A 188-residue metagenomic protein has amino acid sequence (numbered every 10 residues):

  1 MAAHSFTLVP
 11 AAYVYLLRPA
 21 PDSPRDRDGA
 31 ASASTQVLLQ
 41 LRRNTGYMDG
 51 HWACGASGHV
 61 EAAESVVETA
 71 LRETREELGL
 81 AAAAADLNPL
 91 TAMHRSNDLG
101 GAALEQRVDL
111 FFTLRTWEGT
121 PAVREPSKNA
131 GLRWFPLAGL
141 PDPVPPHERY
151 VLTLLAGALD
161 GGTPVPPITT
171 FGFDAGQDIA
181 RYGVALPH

Functional and structural regions predicted by a protein language model:
M1-L38, G55, H59-V60: Conserved N-terminal beta-strand and adjoining loop/helix that marks the start of the Nudix/MutT-like hydrolase domain
F6-L8, A102-V108, P126-N129: A generic structural micro-feature
P10-A12, T35, V108-L110, A130 (+1 more regions): Change "...and in nucleic-acid phosphodiester-cleaving endonucleases..." to "...and in nucleic-acid processing enzymes
L16-R18, L41, T113-R115, R133-P136: Short, well-ordered beta-strand micro-motif
S32-E77: Conserved Nudix-box catalytic region and its N-terminal flanking loop in Nudix hydrolases and closely related
A81-T91: A short coil-to-beta-strand element that immediately follows conserved catalytic motifs
M93-P121, L154-L159: Active-site-adjacent beta-strand/loop module that shapes the phosphate/pyrophosphate-binding cleft
P121-A122, P126-H188: Nudix hydrolase/Nudix homology domain
